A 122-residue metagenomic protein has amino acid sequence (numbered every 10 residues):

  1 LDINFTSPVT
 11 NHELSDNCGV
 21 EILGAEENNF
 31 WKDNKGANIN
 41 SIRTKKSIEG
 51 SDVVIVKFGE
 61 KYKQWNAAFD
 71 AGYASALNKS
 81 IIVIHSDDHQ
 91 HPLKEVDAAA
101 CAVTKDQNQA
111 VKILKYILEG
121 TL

Functional and structural regions predicted by a protein language model:
L1-L122: Conserved catalytic or regulatory cores that recognize and/or transform ribose-phosphate-containing ligands
